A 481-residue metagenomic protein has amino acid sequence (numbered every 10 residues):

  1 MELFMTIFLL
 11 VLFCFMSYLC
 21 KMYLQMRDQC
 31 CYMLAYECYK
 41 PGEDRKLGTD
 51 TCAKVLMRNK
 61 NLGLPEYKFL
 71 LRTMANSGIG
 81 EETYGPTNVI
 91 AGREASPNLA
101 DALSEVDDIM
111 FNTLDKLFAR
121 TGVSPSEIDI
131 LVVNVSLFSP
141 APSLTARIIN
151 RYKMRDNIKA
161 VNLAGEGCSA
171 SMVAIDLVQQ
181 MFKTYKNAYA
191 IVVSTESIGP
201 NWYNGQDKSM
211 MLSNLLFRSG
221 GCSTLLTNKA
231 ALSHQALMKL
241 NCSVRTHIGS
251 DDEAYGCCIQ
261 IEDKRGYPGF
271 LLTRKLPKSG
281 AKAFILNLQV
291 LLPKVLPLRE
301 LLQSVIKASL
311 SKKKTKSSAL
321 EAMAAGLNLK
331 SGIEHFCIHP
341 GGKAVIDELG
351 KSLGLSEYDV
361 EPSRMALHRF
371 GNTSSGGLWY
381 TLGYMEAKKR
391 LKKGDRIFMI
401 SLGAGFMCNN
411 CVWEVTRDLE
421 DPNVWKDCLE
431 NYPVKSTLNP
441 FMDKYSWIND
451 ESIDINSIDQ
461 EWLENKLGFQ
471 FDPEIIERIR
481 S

Functional and structural regions predicted by a protein language model:
M1-D28: Terminal signal-anchor or tail-anchor transmembrane helices that tether membrane-associated enzymes to cellular
M1-F8, G122-P125, K392: Membrane-lumen (extracellular) interface motif
R27-K54, R58, L62-S77, E81-N88 (+4 more regions): Hydrophobic pocket-lining "lid/loop/helix" segments that shape and contact the acyl-thioester
L34-A35, N134, A164, I191-E196 (+2 more regions): Short beta-strand segments
R45-K46, P142-A146, V173-D176, N201-D207 (+2 more regions): Short acidic, glycine/serine/threonine-rich loops at helix termini
S77, E81-Y84, S104, V135-Y189 (+2 more regions): Conserved catalytic cysteine-centered active-site region of acyl-thioester-dependent Claisen-condensing enzymes
I128-S136, N162, F336-C337, M399: Short glycine-rich or small-residue beta-strand-to-loop segments that form or flank ligand, phosphate, metal/Fe-S
Y380-I400, G405-E430: Catalytic phosphate/nucleotide-handling subdomain of diverse soluble enzymes
